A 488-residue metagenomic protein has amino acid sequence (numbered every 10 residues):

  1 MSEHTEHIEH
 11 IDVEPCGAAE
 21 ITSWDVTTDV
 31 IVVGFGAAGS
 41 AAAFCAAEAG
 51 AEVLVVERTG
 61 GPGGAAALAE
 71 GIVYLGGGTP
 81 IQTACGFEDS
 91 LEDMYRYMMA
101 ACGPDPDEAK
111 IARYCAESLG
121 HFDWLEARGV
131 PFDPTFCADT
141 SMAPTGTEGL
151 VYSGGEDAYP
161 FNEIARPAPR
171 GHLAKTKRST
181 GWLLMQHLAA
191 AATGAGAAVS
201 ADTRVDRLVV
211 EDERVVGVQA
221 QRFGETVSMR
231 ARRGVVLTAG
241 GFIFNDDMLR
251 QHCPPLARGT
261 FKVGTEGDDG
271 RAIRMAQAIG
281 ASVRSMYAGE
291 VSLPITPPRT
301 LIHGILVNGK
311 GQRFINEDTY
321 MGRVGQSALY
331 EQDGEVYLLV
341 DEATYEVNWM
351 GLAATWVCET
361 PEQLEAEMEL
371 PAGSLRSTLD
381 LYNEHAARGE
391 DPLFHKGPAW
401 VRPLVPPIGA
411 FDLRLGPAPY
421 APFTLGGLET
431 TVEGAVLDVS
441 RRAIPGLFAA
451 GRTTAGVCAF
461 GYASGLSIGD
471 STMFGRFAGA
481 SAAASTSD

Functional and structural regions predicted by a protein language model:
M1-V30, E48, V457, G461 (+1 more regions): Extreme N-terminal leader/targeting segments of oxidoreductases
V30-V55: N-terminal Rossmann-like FAD-binding beta1-loop-alpha1 element of flavoenzymes
E48-A69: Glycine-rich FAD pyrophosphate-binding loop
L75-Y114: Glycine-rich active-site loop/strand segments that organize a redox cofactor
R113-T226, D246-D247, A386-F411: Conserved redox-cofactor binding core of oxidoreductases
S179, R222-L293, I468, F474-F477: Glycine-rich loop(s) and the adjacent beta-strand/alpha-helix scaffold that form part
R207, S374-G461: A glycine-rich dinucleotide-binding beta-alpha-beta segment and adjacent secondary-structure elements that constitute
D269, I273-M275, I279-R376: An anion/pyrophosphate-binding glycine-rich loop and adjacent beta-alpha core in soluble alpha-beta enzymes
